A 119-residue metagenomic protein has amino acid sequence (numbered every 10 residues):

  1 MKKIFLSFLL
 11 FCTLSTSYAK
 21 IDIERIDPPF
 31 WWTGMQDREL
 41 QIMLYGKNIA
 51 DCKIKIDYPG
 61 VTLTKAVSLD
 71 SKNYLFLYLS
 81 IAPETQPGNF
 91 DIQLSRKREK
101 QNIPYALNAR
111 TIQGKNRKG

Functional and structural regions predicted by a protein language model:
I4-L14: Sec-dependent N-terminal signal peptides
L14-Y18, Q86: Long, low-complexity, intrinsically disordered N-terminal extensions of eukaryotic proteins, enriched
A19-D51, E99-K118: Beta-strand/beta-sandwich contexts
Q36-K97: Immunoglobulin-like IPT/TIG beta-sandwich domains and homologous Ig-like subdomains
